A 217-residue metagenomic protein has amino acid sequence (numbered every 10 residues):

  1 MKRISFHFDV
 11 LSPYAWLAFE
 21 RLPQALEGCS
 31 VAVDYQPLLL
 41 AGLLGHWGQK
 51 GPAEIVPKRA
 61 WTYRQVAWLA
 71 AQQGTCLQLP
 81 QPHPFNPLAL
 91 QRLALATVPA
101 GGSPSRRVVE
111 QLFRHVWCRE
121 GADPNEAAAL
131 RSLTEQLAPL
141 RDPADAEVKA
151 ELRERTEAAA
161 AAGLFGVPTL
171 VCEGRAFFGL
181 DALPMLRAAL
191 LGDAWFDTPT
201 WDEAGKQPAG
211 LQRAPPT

Functional and structural regions predicted by a protein language model:
I4-S5, Y14-V31, P99, Q111-T217: C-terminal cap of thioredoxin/glutaredoxin-like
V10, W16-V116, T200-T217: Structural alpha/beta surface segment adjacent to cysteine/selenocysteine redox centers across thiol/disulfide enzymes
